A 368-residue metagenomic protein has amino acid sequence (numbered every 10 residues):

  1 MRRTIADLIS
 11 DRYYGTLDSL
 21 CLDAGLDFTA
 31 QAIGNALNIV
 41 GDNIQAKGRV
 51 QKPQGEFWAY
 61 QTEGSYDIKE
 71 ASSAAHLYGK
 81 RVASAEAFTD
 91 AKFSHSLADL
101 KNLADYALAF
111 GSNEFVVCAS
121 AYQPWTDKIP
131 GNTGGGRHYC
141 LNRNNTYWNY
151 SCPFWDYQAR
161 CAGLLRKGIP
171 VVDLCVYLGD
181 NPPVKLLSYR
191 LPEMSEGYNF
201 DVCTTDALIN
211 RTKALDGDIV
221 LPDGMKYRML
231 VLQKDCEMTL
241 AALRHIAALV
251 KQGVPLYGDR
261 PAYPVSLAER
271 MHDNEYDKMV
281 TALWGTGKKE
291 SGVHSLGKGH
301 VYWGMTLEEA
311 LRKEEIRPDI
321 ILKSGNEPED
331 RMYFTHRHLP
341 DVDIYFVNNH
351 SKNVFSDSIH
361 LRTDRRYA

Functional and structural regions predicted by a protein language model:
M1-A368: Carbohydrate-binding surfaces of carbohydrate-active enzymes
